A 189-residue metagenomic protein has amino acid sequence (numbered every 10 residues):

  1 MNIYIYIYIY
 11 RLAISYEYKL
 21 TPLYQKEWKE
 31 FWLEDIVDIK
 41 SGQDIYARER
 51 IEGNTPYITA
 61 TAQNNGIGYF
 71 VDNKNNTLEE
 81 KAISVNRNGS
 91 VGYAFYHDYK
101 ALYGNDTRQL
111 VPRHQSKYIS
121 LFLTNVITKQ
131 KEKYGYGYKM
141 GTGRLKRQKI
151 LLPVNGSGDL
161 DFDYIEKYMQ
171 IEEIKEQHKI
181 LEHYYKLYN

Functional and structural regions predicted by a protein language model:
M1, W28-L33, Y57-I58, F95-Y96 (+3 more regions): General detector of folded, globular domains
M1-Q43, E49-Q63, G156-N189: Non-catalytic DNA-recognition/assembly elements of restriction-modification systems
Y46-R50, N73-N76: Short secondary-structure boundary/capping segments within folded domains
A60-A62, G68-V71: N-terminal strand-loop-strand beta-hairpin
Q63-N64, S90: Short, glycine-/Ser/Thr-/acidic-enriched flexible segments
Y69-F122: A short beta-sheet element
D106, L123-N155, H183-L187: Glycine-anchored helix-breaking recognition loops at helix->coil/strand junctions
R113-H114, V154-G158: A generic structural motif
